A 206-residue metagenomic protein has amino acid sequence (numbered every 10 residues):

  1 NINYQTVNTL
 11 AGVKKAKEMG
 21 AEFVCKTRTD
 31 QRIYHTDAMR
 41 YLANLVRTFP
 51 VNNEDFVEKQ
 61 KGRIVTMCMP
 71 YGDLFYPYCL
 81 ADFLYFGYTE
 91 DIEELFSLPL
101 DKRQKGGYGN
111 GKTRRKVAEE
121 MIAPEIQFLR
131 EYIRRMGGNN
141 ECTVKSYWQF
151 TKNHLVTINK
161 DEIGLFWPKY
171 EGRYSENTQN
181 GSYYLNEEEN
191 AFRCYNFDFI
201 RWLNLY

Functional and structural regions predicted by a protein language model:
N1-M19: Active-site-proximal specificity loops/subdomain of glycosyltransferases
M19-G20, K59: Short helix-terminating capping/connector loops at secondary-structure junctions
A21-R32: Short beta-strand-to-loop acidic/aromatic patch adjacent to the donor-nucleotide binding site
I33-L205: Catalytic core and acceptor-binding pocket of nucleotide-sugar-dependent glycosyltransferases
